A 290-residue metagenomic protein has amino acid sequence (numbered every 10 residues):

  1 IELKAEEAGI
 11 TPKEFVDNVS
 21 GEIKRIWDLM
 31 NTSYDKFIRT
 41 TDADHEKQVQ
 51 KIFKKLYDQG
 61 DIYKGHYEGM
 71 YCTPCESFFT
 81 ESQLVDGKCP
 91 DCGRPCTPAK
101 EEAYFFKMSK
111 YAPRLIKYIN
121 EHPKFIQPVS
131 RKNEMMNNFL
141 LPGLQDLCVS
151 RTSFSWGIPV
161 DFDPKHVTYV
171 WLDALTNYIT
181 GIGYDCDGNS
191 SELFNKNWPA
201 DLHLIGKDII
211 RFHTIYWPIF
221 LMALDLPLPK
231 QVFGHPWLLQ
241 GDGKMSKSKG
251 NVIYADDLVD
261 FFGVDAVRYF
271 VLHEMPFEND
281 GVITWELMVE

Functional and structural regions predicted by a protein language model:
I1-F125: N-terminal, positively charged nucleic-acid-binding surface of large information/translation enzymes
R39, D44-Q48, P74, C92 (+1 more regions): Structured secondary-structure scaffolds
